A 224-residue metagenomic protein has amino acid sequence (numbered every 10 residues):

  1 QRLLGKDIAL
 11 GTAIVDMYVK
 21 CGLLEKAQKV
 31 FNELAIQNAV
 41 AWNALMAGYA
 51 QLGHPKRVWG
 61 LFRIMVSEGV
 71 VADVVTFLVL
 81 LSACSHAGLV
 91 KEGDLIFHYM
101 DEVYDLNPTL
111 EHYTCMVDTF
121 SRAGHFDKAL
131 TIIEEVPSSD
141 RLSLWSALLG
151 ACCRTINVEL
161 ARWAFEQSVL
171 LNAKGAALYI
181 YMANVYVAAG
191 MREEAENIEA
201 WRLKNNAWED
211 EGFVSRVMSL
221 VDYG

Functional and structural regions predicted by a protein language model:
Q1-G224: Terminal (and in a subset, N-terminal) low-complexity or junction segments at the ends of helical repeat RNA-binding
